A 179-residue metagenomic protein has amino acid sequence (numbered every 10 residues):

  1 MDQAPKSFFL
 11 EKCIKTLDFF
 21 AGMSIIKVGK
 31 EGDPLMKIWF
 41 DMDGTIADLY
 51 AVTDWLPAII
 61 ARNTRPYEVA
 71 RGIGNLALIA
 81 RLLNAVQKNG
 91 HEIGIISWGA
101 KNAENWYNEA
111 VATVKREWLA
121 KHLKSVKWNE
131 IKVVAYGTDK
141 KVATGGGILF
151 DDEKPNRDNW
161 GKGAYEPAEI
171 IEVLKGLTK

Functional and structural regions predicted by a protein language model:
Q3, F9-L10, F20: Short hydrophobic targeting helices and cationic amphipathic motifs that mediate membrane/organellar targeting
D18-I26, G32: Short, positively charged and aromatic/hydrophobic N-terminal segments
G32-P34, Q87-N89, K141-G147: Flexible, charged surface loops at secondary-structure boundaries
K37-H122: Alpha-helical substrate-recognition element adjacent to the catalytic core
N89-G90, A120-E130, G161-P167: Structural alpha-beta junctions
W128-G147: Donor nucleotide-activated moiety binding/catalytic core segment of transferases that use nucleotide-activated donors
I148, E153-K179: Asp-based, Mg2+/Mn2+-dependent phosphohydrolase catalytic module
